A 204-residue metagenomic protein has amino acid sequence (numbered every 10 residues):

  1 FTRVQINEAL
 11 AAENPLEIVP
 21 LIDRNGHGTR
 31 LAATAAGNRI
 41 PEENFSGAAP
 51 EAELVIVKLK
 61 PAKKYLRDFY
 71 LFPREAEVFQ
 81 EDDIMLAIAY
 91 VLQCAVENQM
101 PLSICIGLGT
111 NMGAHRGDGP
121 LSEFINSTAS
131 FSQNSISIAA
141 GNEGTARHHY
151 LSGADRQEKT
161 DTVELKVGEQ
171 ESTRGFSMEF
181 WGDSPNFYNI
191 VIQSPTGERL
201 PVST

Functional and structural regions predicted by a protein language model:
F1-D82, Q99-M100, Q133, T173-R174 (+1 more regions): Subtilisin-like serine protease catalytic core
L16, R156-L165: Short beta-strands within extracellular/lumenal beta-sheet-rich domains
P61-T160, S172-L200: Substrate-binding/access-modulating region of protease and related hydrolase catalytic domains
